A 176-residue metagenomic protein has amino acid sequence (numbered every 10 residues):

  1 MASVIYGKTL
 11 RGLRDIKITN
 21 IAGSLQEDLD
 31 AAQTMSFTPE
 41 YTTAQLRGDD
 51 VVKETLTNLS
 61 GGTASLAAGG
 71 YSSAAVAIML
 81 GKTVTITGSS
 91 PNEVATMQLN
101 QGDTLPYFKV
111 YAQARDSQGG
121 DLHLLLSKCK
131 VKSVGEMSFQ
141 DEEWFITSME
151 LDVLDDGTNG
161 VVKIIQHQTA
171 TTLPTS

Functional and structural regions predicted by a protein language model:
A2-M79, C129-I146: Solvent-exposed edge beta-strands and adjacent loop segments that serve as assembly or binding interfaces
S24, S73-A75, A114-L124, N159-V161: Short, surface-exposed beta-strand/loop "edge" segments at domain boundaries and coil↔beta transitions
L46-D50, G88-M97, T175-S176: Surface-exposed ligand/attachment interfaces on beta-rich extracellular proteins
N58-P106: Extracellular-facing segments of soluble proteins and assemblies that are Gly/Ser/Thr-biased and enriched in aromatics
T63-A67, K109-Y111, S148-D152: Beta-strand secondary-structure signal
G102-F139: Acidic, glycine-rich flexible loop segments
L125-S176: Mixed-charge, glycine-accented linear interaction segment located at domain edges/termini
